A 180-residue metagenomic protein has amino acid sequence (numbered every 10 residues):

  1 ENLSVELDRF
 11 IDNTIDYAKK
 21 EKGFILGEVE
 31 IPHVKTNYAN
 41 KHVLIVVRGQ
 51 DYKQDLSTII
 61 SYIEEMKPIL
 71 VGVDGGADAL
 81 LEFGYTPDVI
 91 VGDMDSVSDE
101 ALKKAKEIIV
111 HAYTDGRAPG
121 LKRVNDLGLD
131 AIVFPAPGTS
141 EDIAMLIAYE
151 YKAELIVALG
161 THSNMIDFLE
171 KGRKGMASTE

Functional and structural regions predicted by a protein language model:
E1, A79-V157, T161-S163: Acidic/Gly/His-enriched mid-domain segments of enzyme catalytic cores or analogous surface patches that mediate
E1-I45, R173-E180: N-terminal donor/sugar-recognition subdomains of glycan-related enzymes, prototypically the membrane-proximal stem
N2-V5, A39, Q54, E65 (+7 more regions): Conserved active-site and cofactor/substrate-binding residues in soluble primary-metabolism enzymes
V5, R9, S61, E65 (+3 more regions): Charged/polar, solvent-exposed surface patches and flexible loops
L26-V29, K53-Q54, V133, P137-E141: Active-site glycine-rich loop that binds ribose-phosphate moieties when present
K35-V110: N-terminal beta-strand-loop-alpha-helix module at the start of alpha/beta ligand-binding or catalytic domains
D55-I59, G120, G160, F168: A short secondary-structure junction signal
L159-E180: C-terminal functional extensions of proteins
